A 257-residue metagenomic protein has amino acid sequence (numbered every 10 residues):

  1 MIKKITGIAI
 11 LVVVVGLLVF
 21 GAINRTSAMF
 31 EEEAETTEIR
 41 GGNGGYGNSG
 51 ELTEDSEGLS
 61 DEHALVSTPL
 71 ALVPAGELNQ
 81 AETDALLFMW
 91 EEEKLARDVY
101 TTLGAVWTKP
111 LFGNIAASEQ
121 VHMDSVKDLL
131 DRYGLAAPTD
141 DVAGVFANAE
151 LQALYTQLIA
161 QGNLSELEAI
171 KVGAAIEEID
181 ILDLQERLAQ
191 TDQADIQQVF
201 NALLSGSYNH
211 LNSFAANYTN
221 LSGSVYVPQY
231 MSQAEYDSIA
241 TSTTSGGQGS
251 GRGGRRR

Functional and structural regions predicted by a protein language model:
M1-V12: N-terminal Sec-pathway targeting helices
I2-K3, G42, G47, N148: Generic cytosolic/nucleocytoplasmic N-terminal low-complexity/intrinsically disordered segments
I2-K3, N24-E31, G50-E54: Small-residue-biased structural context
K4-I5, T26, K94, L211: Hydrophobic alpha-helical segments, especially transmembrane helices and their immediate juxtamembrane helical caps
T6-G7, E35-G41, E54, A96 (+1 more regions): Intrinsically disordered, low-complexity segments enriched in glycine/proline and serine/threonine
L18-G45: Sec-dependent signal peptide cleavage junction
N48-R257: All-alpha RGS (Regulator of G-protein Signaling) helical domain and cognate RGS-like helical scaffolds
